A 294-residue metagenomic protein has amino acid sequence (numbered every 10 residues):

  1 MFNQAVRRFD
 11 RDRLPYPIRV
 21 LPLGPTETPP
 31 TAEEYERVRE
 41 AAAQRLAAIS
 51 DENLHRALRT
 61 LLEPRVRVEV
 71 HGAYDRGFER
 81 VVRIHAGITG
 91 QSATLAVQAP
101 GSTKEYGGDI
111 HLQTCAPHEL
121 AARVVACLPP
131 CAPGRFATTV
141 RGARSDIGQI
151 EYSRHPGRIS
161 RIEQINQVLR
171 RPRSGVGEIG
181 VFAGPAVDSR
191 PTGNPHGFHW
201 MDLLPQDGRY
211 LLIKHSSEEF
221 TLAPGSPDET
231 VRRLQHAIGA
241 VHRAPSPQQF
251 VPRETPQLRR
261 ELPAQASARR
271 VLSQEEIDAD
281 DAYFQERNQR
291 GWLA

Functional and structural regions predicted by a protein language model:
M1-A294: Short, surface-exposed polybasic-aromatic patches that bind anionic ligands, especially phosphate groups
